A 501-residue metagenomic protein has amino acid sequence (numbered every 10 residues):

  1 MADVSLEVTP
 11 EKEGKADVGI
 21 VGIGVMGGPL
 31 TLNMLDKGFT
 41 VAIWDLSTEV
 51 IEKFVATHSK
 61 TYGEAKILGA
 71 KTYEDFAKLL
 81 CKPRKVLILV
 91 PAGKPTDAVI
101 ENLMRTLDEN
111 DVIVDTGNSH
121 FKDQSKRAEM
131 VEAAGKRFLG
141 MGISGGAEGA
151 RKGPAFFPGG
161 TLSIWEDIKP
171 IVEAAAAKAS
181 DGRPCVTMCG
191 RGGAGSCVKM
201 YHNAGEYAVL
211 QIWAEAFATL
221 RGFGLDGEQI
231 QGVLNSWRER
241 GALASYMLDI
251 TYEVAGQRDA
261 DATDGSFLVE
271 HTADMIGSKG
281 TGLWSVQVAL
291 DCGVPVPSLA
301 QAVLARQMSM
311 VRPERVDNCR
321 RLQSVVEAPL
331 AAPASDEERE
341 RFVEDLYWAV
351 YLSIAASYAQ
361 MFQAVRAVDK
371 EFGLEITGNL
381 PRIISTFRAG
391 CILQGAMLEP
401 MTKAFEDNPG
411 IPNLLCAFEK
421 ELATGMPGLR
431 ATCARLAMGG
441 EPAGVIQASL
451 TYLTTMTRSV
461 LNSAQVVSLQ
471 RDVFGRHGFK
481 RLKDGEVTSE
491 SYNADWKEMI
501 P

Functional and structural regions predicted by a protein language model:
A2-K78, K82-R84, T106-N110, A147-R151: NAD(P)+-binding Rossmann beta1-loop-alpha1 motif at the extreme N-terminus of oxidoreductases
K85-N102: Glycine/threonine-rich flexible loop motifs
D97-E101, V114, H120-G232, R240-S266 (+1 more regions): Rossmann-fold dinucleotide-binding core
S196, R221-L225, R240-A355, K403-V445: Interdomain hinge/lid region at the active-site interface of Rossmann-like NAD(P)-dependent oxidoreductases
W237, G241, D369-D407: Small-residue-rich helix-loop
A423, G428-P501: C-terminal amphipathic alpha-helical interaction region
